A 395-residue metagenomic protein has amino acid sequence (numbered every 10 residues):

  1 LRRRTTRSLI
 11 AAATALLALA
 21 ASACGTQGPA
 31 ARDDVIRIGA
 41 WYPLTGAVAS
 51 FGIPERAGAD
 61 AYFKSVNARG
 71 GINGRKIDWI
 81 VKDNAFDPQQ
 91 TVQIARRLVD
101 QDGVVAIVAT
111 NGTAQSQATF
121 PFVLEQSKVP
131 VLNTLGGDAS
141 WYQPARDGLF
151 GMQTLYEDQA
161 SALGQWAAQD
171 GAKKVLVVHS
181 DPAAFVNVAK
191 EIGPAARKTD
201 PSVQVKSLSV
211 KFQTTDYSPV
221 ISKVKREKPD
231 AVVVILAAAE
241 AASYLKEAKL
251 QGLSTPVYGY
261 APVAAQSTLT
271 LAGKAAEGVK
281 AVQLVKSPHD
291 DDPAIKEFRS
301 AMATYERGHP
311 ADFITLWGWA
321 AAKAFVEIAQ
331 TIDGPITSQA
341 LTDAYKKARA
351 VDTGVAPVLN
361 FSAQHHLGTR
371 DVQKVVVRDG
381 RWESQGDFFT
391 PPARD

Functional and structural regions predicted by a protein language model:
L1-R37, A68, F389, A393-D395: Short, low-complexity disordered leader/linker segments with a strong preference for bacterial N-terminal type II
G25-T26, A31, V35, S50-P54 (+3 more regions): Beta-alpha junction/loop-to-helix N-cap segments that form part of ligand/metal-binding clefts
A30-G58, K82-Q89, N111-G112, V178-V186 (+3 more regions): Extracytoplasmic "Venus flytrap"
L44, R146-F212, A231: An alpha-beta-alpha
T91, G151-K174, N187, T215-S218 (+5 more regions): Hydrophobic alpha-helical segments within soluble ligand-binding/sensing domains
A189-L284: Extracellular/periplasmic bilobed ligand-binding domains
L245-W319, V376, F388-A393: Extracellular/periplasmic periplasmic-binding protein-like sensory domains
T304-T315, V326-E383: Segments of small-molecule ligand-sensing domains
